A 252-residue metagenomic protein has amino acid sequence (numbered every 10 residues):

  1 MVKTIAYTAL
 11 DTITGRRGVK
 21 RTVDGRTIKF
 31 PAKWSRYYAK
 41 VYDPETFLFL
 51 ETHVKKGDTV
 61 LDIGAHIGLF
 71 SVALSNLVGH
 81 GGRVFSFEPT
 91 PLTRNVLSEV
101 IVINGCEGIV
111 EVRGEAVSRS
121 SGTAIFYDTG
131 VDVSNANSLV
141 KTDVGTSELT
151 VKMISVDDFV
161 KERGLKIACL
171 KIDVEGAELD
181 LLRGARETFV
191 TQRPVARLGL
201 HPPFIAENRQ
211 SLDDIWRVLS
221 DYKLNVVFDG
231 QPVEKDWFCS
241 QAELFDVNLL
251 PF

Functional and structural regions predicted by a protein language model:
M1-I109, R163, V226-F252: S-adenosyl-L-methionine
A39-T59, E111, T123-I125, S138-Q192 (+1 more regions): Short internal loop-to-helix segment that lines adenine-nucleotide cofactor pockets
L61, F87, L170-I172, L198: Active-site flanking residues adjacent to catalytic metal/cofactor-binding acidic residues
T93-V96, R119-A124, V133-N135: A short beta-to-alpha transition loop/helix N-cap that caps and shapes the active-site region
A116-S118, S155: Conserved acidic residues
R193-L200: Conserved beta-strand signature within the Rossmann-like core of class I S-adenosyl-L-methionine
L212-K223: Conserved Class I S-adenosyl-L-methionine
